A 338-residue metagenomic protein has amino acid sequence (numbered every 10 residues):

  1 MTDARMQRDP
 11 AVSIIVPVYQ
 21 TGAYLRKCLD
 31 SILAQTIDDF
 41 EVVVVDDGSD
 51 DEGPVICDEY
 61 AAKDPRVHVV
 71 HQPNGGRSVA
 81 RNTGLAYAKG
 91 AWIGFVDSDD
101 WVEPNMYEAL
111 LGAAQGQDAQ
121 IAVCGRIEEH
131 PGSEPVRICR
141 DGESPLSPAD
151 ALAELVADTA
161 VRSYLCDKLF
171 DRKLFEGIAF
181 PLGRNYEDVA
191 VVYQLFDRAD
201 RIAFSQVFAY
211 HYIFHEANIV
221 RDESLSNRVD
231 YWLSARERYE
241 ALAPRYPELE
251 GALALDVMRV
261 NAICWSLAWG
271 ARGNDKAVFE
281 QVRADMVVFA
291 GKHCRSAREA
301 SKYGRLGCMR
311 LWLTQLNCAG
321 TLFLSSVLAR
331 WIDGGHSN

Functional and structural regions predicted by a protein language model:
M1-S31: N-proximal low-complexity "stem/linker" segments adjacent to membrane-targeting elements
D9-V12, L33-V44, E52, P65-H68: Short loop->beta transition adjacent to catalytic acidic/histidine clusters or analogous donor-positioning motifs
Y24-R26, D51-E59, W101, N105: Acidic helix N-cap motif at the loop->helix transition within catalytic regions of sugar-transfer enzymes
S31, D38, D46-I56, P73-G76 (+1 more regions): A conserved acidic beta->alpha catalytic loop
Q72-A88, F95, W101: Glycine-rich, basic loop-to-helix element that forms the pyrophosphate-binding segment of sugar-nucleotide handling
S98-A203, A217-S224: Donor-binding/catalytic cores of nucleotide-activated saccharide and glycerol-phosphate transferases/polymerases
R184, V189, R201-S234, W269-A277: Nucleotide-sugar-dependent glycosyltransferase catalytic core
G273-N338: Membrane-interface aromatic/basic loop that binds lipid-linked glycans or pyrophosphate carriers, typified by
